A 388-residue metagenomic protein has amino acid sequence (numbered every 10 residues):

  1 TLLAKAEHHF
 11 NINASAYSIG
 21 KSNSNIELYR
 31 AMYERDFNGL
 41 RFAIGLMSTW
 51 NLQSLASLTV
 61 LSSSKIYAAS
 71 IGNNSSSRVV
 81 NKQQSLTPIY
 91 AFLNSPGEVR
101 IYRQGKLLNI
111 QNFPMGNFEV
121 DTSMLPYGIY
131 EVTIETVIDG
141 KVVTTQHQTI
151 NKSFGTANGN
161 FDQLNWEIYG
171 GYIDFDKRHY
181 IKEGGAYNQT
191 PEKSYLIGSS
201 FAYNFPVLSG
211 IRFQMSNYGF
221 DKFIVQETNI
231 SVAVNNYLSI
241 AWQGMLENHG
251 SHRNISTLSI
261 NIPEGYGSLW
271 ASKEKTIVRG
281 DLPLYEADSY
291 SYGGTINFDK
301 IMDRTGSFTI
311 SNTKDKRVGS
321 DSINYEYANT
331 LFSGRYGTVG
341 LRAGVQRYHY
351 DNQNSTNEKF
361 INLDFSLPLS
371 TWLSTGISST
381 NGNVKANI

Functional and structural regions predicted by a protein language model:
T1-E98, R103-F113, V137-T190, L208 (+2 more regions): Flexible, glycine-rich linker and terminal segments associated with outer-membrane beta-barrel/transport systems
G116-V120: Short strand-edge motifs at loop-to-beta-strand transitions and within beta-strands of extracellular beta-rich domains
M124-G128: Surface-exposed, short loops/turns at beta-strand junctions within beta-sandwich domains
I129-I138: Short, aromatic- and glycine-rich surface loops/edge beta-strands on solvent-exposed regions
S194-G198, R212-Q214: Intrinsically disordered, low-complexity, charge-dense segments enriched in Lys/Arg and Glu/Asp interspersed
